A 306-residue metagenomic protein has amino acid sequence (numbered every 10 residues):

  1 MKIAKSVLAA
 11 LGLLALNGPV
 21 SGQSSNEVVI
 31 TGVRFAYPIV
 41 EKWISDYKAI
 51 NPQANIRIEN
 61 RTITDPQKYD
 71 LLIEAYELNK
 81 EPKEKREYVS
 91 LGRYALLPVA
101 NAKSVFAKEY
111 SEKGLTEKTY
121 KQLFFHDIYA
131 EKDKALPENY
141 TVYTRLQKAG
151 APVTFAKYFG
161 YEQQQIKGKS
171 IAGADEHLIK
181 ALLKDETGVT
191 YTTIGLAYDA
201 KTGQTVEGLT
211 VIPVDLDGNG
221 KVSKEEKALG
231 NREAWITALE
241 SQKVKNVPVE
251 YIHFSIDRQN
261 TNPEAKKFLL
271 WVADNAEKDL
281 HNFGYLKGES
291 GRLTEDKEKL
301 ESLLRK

Functional and structural regions predicted by a protein language model:
M1-V28: Bacterial Sec-dependent N-terminal signal peptides
Q23-F125: N-terminal segment of the mature folded domain
S24, Q242-K306: Extracellular/periplasmic juxtamembrane helices and adjacent flexible linkers that interface with membrane partners
E27, I50-E59, P137-T141, F159-G173 (+1 more regions): A local structural motif
F35-W43, T116-Y120, A151-F155, A174 (+4 more regions): Stable alpha-helical elements in mature extracytoplasmic
S45, F124-S170: Ligand-binding cleft/hinge of the Venus flytrap
K80-Y94, D199-S241: Ligand-binding "clamshell"
K148-S223: Ligand-binding pocket segment of bilobal, Venus flytrap-like solute-binding proteins
